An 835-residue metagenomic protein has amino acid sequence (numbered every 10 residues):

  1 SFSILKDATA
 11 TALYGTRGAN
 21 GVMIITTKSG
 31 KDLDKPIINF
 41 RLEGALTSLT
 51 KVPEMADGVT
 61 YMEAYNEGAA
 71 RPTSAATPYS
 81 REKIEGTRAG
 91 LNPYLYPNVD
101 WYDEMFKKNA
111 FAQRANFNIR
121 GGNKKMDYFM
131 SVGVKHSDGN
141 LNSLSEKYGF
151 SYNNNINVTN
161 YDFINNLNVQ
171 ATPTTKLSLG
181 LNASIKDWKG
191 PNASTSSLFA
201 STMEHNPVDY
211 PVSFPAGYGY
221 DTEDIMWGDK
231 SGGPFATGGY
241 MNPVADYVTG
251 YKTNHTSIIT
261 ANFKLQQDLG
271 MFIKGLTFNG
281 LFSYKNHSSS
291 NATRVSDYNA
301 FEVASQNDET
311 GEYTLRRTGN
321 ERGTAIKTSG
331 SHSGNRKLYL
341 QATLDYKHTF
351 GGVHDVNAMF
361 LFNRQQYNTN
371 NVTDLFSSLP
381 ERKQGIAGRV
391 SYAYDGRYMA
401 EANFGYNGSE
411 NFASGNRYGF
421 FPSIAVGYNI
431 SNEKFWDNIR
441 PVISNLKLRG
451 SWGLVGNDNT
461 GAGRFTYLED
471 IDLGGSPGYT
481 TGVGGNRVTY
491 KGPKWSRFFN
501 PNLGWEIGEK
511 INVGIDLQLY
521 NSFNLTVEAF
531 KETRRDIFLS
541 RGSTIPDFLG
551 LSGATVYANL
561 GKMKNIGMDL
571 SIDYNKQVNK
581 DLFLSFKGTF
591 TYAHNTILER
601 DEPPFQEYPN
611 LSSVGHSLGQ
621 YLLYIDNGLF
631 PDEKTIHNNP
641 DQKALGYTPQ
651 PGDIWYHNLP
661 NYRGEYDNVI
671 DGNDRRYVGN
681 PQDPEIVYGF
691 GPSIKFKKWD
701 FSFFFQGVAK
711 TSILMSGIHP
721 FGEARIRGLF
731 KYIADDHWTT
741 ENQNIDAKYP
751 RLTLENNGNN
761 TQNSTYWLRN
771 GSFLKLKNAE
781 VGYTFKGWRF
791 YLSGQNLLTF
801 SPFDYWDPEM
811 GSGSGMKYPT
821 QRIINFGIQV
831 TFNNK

Functional and structural regions predicted by a protein language model:
S1-S3, T9-T256, K264-Q266, N459-T480 (+8 more regions): Membrane-proximal, glycine/serine-rich, low-complexity loop/turn segments characteristic of large bacterial
N39-N92, A193-L198, R464, N575-Q682: Conserved small-residue
T73-Y79, G239-A245, D308, V708-R789 (+1 more regions): Extracytoplasmic gating/loop element in the C-terminal half of outer-membrane beta-barrel translocons and assembly
L95-Y102, V372, D671-D674, T761: Short Pro/Gly-enriched beta-strand edge/turn motifs at strand-loop
N109, N166-T175, G180-I185, P211-V212 (+5 more regions): Extracellular/periplasmic, surface-exposed regions of secreted and cell-surface proteins
H136-D138, G408-E410, K576, Q682-P684 (+1 more regions): A generic structural motif
K587, I597, D674, P684-K697 (+1 more regions): Conserved SET/PR-domain catalytic core that frames the SAM/AdoMet-binding pocket
